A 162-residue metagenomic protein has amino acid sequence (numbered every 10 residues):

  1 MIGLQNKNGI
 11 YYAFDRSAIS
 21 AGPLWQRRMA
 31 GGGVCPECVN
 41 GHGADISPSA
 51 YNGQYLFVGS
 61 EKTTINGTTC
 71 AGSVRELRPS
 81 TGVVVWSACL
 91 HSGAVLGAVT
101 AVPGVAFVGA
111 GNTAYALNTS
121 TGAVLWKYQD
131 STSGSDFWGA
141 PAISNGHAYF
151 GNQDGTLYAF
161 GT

Functional and structural regions predicted by a protein language model:
M1-T162: Extracytoplasmic/lumenal domain signature
